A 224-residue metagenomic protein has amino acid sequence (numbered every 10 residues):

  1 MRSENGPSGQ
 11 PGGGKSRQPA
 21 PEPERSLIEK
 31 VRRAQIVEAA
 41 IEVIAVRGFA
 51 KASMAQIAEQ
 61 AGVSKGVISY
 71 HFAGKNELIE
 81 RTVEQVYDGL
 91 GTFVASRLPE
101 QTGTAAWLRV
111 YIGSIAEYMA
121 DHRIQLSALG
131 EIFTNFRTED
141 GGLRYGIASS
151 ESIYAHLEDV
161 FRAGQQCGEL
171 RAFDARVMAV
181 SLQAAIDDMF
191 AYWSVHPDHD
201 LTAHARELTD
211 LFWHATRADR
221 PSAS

Functional and structural regions predicted by a protein language model:
M1-V31, P221-S224: N-terminal intrinsically disordered/low-complexity leader segments
R32, I36-I44, I115, F212: Short hydrophobic clusters on alpha-helical segments that form packing/core surfaces in small helical domains
Q35, V43-E77, R81: Helix-turn-helix
V46-A50, Q101, H122, C167-G168: Short coil/turn segments at alpha/beta junctions that flank glycine-rich nucleotide-binding fingerprints
R81, A95-R123, M178-L182, A205 (+1 more regions): Hydrophobic alpha-helical connector segments
E84-G89: Short, basic, alpha-helical segments at the C-terminal edge of helix-turn-helix-like DNA-binding modules
S96-Q101, E139-D140, S150-L182, W193 (+1 more regions): Hydrophobic alpha-helical bundle segments that form small-molecule/ligand-binding pockets
A116-D159, Q166: Short secondary-structure transition hinges
